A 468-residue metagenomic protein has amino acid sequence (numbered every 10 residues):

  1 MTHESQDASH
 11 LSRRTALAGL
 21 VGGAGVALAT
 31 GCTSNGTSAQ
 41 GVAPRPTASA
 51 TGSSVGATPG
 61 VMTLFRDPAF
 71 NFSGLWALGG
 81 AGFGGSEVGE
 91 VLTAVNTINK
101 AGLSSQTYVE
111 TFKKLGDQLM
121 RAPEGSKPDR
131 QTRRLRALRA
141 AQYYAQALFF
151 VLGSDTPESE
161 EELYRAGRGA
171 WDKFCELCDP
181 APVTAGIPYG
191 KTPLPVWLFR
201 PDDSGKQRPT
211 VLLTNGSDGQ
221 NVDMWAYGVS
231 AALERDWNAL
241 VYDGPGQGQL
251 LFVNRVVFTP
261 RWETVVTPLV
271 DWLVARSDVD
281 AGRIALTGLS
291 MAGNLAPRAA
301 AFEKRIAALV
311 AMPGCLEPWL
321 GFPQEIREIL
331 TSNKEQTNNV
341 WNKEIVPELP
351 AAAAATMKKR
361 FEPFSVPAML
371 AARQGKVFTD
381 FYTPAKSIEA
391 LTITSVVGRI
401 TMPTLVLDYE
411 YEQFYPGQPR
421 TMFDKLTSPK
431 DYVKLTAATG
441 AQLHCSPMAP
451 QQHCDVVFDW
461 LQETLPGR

Functional and structural regions predicted by a protein language model:
M1-L11, G22-A27: N-terminal secretory signal peptides
F112, R165-D203: N-terminal cap/lid segment of alpha/beta-hydrolase-fold proteins
V257-S277: Alpha/beta-hydrolase active-site loop
G282-E328: Primarily recognizes the serine-hydrolase "nucleophile elbow" in alpha/beta-hydrolase and SGNH/GDSL folds
I400, V406-D408: Short beta-strand/loop motif that positions the catalytic acidic residue of the alpha/beta-hydrolase fold
Q413-Q418: Conserved alpha/beta-hydrolase "acid-adjacent" motif
L426-A441: Catalytic histidine neighborhood in serine/cysteine hydrolases with alpha/beta-hydrolase-type architecture
P447-R468: Catalytic active-site module of serine/aspartate enzymes centered on a nucleophile-bearing elbow/loop
